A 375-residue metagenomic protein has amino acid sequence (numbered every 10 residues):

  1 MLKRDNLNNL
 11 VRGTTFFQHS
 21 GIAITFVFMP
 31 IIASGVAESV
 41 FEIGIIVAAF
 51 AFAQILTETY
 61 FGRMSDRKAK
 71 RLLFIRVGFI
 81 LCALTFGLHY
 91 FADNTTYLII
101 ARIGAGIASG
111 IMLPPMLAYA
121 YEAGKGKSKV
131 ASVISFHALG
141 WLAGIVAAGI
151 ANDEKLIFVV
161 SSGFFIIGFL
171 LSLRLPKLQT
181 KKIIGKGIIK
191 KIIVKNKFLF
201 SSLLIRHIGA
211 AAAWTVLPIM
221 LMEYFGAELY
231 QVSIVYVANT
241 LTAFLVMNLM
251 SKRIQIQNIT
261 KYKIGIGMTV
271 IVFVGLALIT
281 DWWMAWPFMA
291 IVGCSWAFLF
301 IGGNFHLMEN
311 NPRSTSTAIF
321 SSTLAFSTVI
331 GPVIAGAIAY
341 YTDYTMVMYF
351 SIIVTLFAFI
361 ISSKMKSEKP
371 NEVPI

Functional and structural regions predicted by a protein language model:
M1-D5, L175-I205, I375: Juxtamembrane intracellular "pre-TM" segments in multi-pass secondary transporters
L2-A51, N196-S202, R206-F225, Q231-V235: Helix-loop boundary and gating motifs at the non-cytosolic
F16, T96-M112, L204, M284-F298: Hydrophobic core of transmembrane alpha-helices in multi-pass small-molecule transporters, especially MFS/SLC-type
T57-A69, L245-I259, A339: Helix-to-loop junctions at the C-terminal end of transmembrane segments in multipass secondary transporters
L73-G87, T260-G275: Structural signature of the two symmetry-related core transmembrane helices
A101-H137: Cytoplasmic helix-loop-helix junction between adjacent transmembrane helices in 12-TM secondary transporters
I157-L173, V347-K364: Symmetry-related core transmembrane helices of the 12-TM Major Facilitator Superfamily/SLC fold
P312-D343: A late C-terminal transmembrane helix in Major Facilitator Superfamily
